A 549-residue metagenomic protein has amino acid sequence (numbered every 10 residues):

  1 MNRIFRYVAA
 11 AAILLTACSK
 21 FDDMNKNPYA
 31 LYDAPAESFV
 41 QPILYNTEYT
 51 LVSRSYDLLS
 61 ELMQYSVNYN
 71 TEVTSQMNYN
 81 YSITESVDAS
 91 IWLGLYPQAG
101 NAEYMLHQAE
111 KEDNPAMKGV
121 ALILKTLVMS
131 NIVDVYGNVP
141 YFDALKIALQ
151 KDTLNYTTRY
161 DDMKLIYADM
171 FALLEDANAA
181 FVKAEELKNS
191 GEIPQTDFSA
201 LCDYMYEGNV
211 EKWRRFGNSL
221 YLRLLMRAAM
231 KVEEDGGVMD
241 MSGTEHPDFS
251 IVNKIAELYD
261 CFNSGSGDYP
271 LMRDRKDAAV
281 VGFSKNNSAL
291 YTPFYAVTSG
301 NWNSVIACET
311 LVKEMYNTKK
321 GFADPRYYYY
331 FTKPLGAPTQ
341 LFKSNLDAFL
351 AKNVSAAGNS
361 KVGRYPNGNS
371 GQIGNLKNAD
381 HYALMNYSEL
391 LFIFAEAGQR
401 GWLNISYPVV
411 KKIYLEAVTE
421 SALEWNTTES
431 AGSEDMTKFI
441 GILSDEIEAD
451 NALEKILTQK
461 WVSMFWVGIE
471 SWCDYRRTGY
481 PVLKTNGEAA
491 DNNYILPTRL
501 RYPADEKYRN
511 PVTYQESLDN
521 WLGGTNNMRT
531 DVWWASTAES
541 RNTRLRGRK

Functional and structural regions predicted by a protein language model:
M1-T16: Sec-dependent bacterial lipoprotein signal peptides
C18-N70, M77, L93-Y96, E103-Y104 (+2 more regions): Membrane-proximal, proline-rich intrinsically disordered regions
S19-D22, G371, G432-K438: Short acidic (Asp/Glu) and glycine-rich catalytic loops that position anionic groups and cofactors
V52-E61, G137-V139, Y407, C473: Beta-strand acidic-aromatic groove motif in beta-rich domains, primarily in extracellular
N70-L124, S130-T427, E446-L453, Q459 (+1 more regions): Structured, solvent-exposed acidic/aromatic patches
V418-K549: C-terminal functional modules
